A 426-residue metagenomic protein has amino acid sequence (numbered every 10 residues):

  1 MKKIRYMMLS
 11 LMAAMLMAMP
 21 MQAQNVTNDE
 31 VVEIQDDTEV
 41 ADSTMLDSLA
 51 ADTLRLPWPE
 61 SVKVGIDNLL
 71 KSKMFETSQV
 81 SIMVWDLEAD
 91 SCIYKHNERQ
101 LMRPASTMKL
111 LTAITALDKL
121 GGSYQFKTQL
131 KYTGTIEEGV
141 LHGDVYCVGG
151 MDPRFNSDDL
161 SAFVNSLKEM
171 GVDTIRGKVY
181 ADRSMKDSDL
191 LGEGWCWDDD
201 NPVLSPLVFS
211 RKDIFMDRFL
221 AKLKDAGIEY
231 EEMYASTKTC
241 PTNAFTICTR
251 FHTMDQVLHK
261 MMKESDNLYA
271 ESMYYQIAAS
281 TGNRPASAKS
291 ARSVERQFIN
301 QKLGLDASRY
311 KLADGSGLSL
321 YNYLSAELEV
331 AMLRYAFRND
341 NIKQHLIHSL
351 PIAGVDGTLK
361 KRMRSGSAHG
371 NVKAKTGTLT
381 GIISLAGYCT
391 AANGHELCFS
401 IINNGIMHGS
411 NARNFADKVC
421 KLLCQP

Functional and structural regions predicted by a protein language model:
M1-D29: Bacterial Sec-dependent N-terminal signal peptides
N28-E88, C92-L101, N165-G171, Q425: Beta-lactamase-like hydrolase cores
S48-P57, K95-P104, V145-R154, V164 (+7 more regions): Second-shell loop/turn segments in exported
T77-Q79, N97-R99, A105-M108, S123-Q125 (+8 more regions): Extracytoplasmic
D90, P104-G122, V179, R218-L223 (+2 more regions): Active-site SXXK
Q125-K186, W195-P202, F209: Active-site-adjacent, His/Asp/Glu-enriched structural segments that form or flank metal-binding and acid/base networks
K212-S349: A small/polar active-site loop signature that marks catalytic segments
K311-P426: C-terminal soluble interaction/assembly domains
